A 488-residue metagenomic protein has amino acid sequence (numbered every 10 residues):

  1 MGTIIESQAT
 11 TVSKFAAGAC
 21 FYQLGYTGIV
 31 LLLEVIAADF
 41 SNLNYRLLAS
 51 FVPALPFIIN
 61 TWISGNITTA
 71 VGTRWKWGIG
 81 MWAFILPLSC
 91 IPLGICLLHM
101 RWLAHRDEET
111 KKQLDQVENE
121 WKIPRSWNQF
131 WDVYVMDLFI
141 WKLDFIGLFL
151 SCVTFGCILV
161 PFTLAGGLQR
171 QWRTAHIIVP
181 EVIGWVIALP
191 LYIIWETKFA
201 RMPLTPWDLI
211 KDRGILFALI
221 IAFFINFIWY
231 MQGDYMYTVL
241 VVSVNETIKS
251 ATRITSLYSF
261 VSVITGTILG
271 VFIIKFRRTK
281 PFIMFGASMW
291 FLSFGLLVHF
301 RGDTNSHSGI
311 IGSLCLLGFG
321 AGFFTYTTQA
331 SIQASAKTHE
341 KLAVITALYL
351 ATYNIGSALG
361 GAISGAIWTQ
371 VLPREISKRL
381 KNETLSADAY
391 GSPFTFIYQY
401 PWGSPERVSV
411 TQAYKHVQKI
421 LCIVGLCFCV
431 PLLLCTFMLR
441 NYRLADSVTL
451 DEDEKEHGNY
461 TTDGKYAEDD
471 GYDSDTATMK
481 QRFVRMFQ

Functional and structural regions predicted by a protein language model:
G2-I146: Helix-loop-helix hairpins in multi-pass membrane proteins, especially solute transporters
I4-E6, F15, G65-R74, F162 (+3 more regions): Interfacial helix-cap and linker-helix signal at transmembrane-aqueous boundaries of multi-pass secondary transporters
S13, I29-L32, N44, T252-K381 (+2 more regions): C-terminal module of multi-pass small-molecule transporters
L55-N60, A222, S259-V261, I355: Short hydrophobic/small-residue motifs within alpha-helical transmembrane segments of multi-pass transporter-like
A70-I85, G166-H176, K280-P281, T369-F428: A membrane-interface helix-boundary motif in multi-pass transporters
G78-I95, L148-T154, P180-A188, E383 (+1 more regions): Symmetry-related core transmembrane helices of the 12-TM Major Facilitator Superfamily/SLC fold
L98, T395-Q488: Transmembrane-helix exit segments and adjacent C-terminal regions of multi-pass membrane proteins
G156-A251: Membrane-helix boundary/linker segments in multi-pass transporters
